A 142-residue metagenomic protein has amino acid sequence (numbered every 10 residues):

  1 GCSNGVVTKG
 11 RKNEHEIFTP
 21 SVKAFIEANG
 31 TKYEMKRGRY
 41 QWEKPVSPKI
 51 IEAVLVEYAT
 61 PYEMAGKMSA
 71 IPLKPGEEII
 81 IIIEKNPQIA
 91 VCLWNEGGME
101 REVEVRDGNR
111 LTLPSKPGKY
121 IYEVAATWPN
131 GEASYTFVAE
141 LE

Functional and structural regions predicted by a protein language model:
S3-P48: N-terminal export/targeting and maturation segments
G5-V6, Y122-V124: Terminal targeting/leader modules
K23, E132-E142: Edge beta-strands of extracellular beta-sandwich domains
Q41-M99: Mature extracytoplasmic domains of secretory-pathway proteins
A65-M68, R106-R110: Short structured motifs
M99-D107: Short beta-strand segments within Ig-like beta-sandwich modules, predominantly Fibronectin type-III
T112-I121: Surface-exposed, short loops/turns at beta-strand junctions within beta-sandwich domains
A126-N130: Surface-exposed loop/turn motifs at beta-strand-loop junctions within extracellular Ig-like and Fibronectin type III
